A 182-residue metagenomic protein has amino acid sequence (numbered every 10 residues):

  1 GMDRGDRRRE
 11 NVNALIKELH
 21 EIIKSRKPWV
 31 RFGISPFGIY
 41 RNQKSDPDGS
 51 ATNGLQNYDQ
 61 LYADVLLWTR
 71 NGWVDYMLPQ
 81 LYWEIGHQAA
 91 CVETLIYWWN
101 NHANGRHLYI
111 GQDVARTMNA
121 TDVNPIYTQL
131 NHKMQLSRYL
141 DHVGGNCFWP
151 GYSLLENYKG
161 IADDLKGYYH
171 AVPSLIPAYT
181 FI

Functional and structural regions predicted by a protein language model:
G1-L15, G86-E93, N157-K166: Active-site cleft segment of glycoside hydrolase catalytic domains centered on the general acid/base Glu
G5-N57, H107-T117: Aromatic-lined carbohydrate-recognition surfaces of secreted/lumenal glycan-active proteins
R7, W83, W98-W99: Tryptophan-centric aromatic hotspots in well-structured domains and transmembrane helices
V12-N13, L55-Y58, Q88-A89, P125-Y127: A short linear-motif detector with a strong N-terminal bias
N13-E21, V65-L66, V92-N100, N131-Q135: Generic structural signal for well-ordered alpha-helices, preferentially at hydrophobic/aromatic core positions
N53, W98, L165-Y169: Short, low-complexity, polar/charged sequence segments that are solvent-exposed and flexible
Y62-Q88, A103-F181: Substrate-binding cleft of secreted/luminal carbohydrate-active enzymes
